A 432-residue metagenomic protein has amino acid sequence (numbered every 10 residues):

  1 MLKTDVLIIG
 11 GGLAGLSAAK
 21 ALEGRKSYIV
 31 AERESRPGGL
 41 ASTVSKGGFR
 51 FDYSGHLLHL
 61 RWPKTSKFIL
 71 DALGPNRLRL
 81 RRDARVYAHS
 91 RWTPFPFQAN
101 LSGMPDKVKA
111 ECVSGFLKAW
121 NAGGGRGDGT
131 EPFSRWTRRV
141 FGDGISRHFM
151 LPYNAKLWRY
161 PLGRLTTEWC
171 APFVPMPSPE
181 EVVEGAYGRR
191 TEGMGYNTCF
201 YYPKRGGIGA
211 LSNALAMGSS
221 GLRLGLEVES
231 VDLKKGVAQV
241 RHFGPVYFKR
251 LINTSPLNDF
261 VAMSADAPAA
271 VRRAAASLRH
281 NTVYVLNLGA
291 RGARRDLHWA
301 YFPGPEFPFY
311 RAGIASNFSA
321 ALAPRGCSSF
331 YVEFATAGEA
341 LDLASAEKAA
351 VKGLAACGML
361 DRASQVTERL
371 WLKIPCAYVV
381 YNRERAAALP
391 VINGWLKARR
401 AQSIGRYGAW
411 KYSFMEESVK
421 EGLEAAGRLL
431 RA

Functional and structural regions predicted by a protein language model:
T4-V30: N-terminal Rossmann-like FAD-binding beta1-loop-alpha1 element of flavoenzymes
L7-I9, A31, V246-F260: Short hydrophobic core segments
A14, R36, N258: Conserved Rossmann-like nucleotide-cofactor binding loop
E23-K46: Glycine-rich FAD pyrophosphate-binding loop
G47-G125: Dinucleotide-binding Rossmann-like beta1-alpha1 core, especially the glycine-rich loop that anchors the ADP
R91, S102, K109-G236, Y247 (+1 more regions): Active-site/ligand-binding neighborhood in enzyme catalytic cores
F248-R250, N258-Q402, S413, K420: C-terminal segments that line or cap access tunnels to active or ligand-binding sites in enzymes and enzyme-associated
R406-L430: A conserved FAD-binding loop/helix module that cradles the flavin
